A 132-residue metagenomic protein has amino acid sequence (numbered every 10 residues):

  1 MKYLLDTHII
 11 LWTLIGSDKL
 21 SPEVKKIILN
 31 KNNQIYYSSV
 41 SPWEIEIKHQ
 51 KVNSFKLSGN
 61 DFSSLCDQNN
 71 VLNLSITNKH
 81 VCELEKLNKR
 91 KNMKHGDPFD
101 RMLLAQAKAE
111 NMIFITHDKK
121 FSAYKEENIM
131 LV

Functional and structural regions predicted by a protein language model:
M1-Y37, Q50-S64, Y124-K125: Short, well-structured N-terminal submotif of metal-dependent ribonuclease cores
D6, S38, G96-D97, D118: Histidine- and aromatic-rich ligand-binding microenvironments
I9, S41-P42, H80, L103 (+1 more regions): Alpha-helix capping/helix-boundary segments
L29, D67, K108: Anion (oxyanion) recognition and catalysis
Y36, L74, M130: General small-molecule cofactor/ligand-binding pocket signal
I45: Phosphate/NTP-binding elements of NTP-utilizing enzymes
V71-H117: Active-site neighborhoods of divalent-metal-dependent phosphate/nucleic-acid chemistry enzymes
I113-I115, K119-V132: Charged phosphate-binding loop/patch that engages nucleotide di/tri-phosphates or the phosphate backbone of nucleic
